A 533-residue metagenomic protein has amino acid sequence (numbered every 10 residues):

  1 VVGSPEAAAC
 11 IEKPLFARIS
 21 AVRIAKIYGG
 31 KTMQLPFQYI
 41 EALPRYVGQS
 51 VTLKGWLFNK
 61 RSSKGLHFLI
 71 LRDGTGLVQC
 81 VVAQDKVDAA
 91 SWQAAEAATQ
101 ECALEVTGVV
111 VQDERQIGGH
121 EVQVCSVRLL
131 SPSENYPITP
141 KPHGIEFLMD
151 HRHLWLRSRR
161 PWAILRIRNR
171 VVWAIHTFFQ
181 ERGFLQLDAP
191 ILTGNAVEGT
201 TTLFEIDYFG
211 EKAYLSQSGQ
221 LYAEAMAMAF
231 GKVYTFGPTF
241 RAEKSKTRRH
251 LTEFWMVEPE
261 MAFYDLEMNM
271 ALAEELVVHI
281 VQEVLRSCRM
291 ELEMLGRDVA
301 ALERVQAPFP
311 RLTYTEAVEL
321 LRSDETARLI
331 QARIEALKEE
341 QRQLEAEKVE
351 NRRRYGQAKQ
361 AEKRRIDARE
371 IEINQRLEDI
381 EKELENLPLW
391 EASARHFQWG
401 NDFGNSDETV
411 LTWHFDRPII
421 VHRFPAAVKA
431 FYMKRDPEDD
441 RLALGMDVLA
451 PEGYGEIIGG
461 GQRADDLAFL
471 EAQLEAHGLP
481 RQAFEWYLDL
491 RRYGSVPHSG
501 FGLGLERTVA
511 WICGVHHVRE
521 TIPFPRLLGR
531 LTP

Functional and structural regions predicted by a protein language model:
V2-E6: Extreme N-terminal basic, low-complexity initiation segments that serve as generic localization/processing leaders
L15-T32: Short, Lys/Arg-enriched N-terminal segments with co-localized hydrophobic residues within the first ~10-30 amino acids
Q34-Y264, P425, K429: Class II aminoacyl-tRNA synthetase-like tRNA-binding/catalytic domains
P161, L165, A213-S216, M226 (+7 more regions): Hydrophobic alpha-helical scaffolding
E198, T202, L276-A450, A476-W486 (+1 more regions): Metal-assisted phosphate- and nucleotidyl-transfer catalytic regions
M228-P238, T247, L251-D265, L387-W390 (+1 more regions): TRNA-recognition modules of translation machinery and tRNA-sensing kinases, especially anticodon-binding
F230, V257, M261, D265-R286: His/Asp/Glu-rich mid-to-C-terminal helical/loop segments that flank catalytic regions of hydrolases
